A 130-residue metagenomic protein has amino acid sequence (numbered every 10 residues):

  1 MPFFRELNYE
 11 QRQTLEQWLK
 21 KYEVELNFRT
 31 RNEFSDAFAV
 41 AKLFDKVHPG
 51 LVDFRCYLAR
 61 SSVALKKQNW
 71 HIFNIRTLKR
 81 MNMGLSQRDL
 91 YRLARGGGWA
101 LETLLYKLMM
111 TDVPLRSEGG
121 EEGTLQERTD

Functional and structural regions predicted by a protein language model:
M1-D130: Alpha-helical coiled-coil scaffolding segments
